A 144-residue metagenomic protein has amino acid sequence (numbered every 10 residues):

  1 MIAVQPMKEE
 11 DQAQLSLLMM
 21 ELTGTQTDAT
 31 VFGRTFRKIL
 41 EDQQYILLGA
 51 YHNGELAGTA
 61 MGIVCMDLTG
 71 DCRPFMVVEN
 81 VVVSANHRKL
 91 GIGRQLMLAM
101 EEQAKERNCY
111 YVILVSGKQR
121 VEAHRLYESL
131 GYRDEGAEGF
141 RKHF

Functional and structural regions predicted by a protein language model:
M1-L15: A short beta-loop-alpha structural element at the N-terminal edge of CoA-dependent acyl/N-acetyltransferase catalytic
L17-T30: Helix-loop element at the rim of GNAT/NAT acetyltransferase active sites that forms part of the acceptor-substrate
T27-L47: Active-site rim helix/loop that mediates acceptor-substrate recognition in acyltransferases
G49, E55-V64, V77, V82: Conserved beta-strand in the GNAT
D67-V78, R88, G136: A conserved beta-turn-beta hairpin within the catalytic core of GNAT-like acetyltransferases that forms part
V83, K89-E102, S129: Conserved acetyl-CoA-binding loop-helix of GNAT-fold acetyltransferases
R94, E106, K118-G136, K142: Conserved active-site alpha-helix within GNAT-family acetyltransferase domains
M97, A104-S116: Conserved GNAT acetyl-CoA-binding A-motif
